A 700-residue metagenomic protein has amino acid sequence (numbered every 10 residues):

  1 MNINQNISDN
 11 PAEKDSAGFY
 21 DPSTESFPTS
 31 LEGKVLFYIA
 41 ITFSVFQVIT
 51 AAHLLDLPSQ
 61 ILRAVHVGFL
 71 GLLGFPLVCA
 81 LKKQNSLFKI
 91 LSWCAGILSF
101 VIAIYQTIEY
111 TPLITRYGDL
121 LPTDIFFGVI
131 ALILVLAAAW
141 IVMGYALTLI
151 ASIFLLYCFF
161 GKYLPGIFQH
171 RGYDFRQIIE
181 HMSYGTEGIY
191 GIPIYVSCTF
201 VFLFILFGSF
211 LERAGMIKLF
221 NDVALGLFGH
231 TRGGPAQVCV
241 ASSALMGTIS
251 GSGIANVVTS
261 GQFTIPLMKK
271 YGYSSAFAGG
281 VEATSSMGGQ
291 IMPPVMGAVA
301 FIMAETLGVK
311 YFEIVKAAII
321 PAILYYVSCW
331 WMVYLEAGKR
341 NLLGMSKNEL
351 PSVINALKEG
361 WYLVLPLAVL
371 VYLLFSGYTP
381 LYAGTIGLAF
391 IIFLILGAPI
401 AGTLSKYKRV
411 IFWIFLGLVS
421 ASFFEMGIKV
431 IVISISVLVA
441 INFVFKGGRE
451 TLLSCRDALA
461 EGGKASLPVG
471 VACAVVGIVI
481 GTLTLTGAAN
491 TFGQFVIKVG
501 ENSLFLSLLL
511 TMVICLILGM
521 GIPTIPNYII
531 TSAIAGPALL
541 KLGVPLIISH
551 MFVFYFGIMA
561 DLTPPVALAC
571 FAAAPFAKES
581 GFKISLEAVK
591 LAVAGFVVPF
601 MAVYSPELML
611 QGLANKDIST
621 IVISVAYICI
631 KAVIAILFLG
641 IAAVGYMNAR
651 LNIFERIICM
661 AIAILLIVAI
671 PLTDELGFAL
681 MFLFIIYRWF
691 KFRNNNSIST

Functional and structural regions predicted by a protein language model:
M1-G118, I125-V129: Conserved, well-structured core domains of diverse proteins
N2-E32, I319-K464, L568-I664, F692 (+1 more regions): Long, contiguous bundles of hydrophobic transmembrane helices that form the permeation core of multi-pass
I90, G96, V101, I108-P112 (+2 more regions): Hydrophobic or amphipathic alpha-helical targeting/insertion segments
P122-F126, E187-F200, G226-C239, Y271-F277 (+5 more regions): Membrane-interfacial loop-to-helix junctions in multi-pass transporters
D124-F127, H170-H181, I194-C198, K316-I320 (+4 more regions): Loop-to-transmembrane alpha-helix initiation sites
A137, I141-V142, S152-I167, F175-I179 (+8 more regions): Core transmembrane alpha-helical segments of multi-pass membrane transporters/permeases
G208-E212, S243-S252, T284-Q290, L374 (+5 more regions): Transmembrane alpha-helix interface/packing and boundary motifs in multi-pass membrane proteins, characterized by
N221-G289, V295-I302, G308, T524-F556 (+2 more regions): Hydrophobic transmembrane alpha-helices that form the pore/transport pathway of multi-pass ion and small-solute
